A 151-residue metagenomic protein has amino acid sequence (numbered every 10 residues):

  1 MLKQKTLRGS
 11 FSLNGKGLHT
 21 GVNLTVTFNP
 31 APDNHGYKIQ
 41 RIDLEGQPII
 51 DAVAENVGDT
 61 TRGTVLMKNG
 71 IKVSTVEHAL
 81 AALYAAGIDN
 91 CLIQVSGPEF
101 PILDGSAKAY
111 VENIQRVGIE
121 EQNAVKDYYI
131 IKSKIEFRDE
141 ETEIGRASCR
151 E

Functional and structural regions predicted by a protein language model:
M1-D89, Q94-R150: C-terminal regulatory domains involved in ligand/effector binding and gene-expression control
